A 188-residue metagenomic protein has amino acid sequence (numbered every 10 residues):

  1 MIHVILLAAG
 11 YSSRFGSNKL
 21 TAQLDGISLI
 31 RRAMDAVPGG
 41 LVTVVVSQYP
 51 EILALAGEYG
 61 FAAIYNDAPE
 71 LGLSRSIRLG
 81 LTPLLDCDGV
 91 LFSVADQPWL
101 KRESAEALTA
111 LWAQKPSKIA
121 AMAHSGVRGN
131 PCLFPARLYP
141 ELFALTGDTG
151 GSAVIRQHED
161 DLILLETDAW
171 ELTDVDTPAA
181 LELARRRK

Functional and structural regions predicted by a protein language model:
M1-I2, P140, T146-K188: Conserved alpha/beta core of the MobA/IspD/sugar-nucleotide pyrophosphorylase nucleotidyltransferase superfamily
M1-R128, D160-D168: Nucleotide and nucleotide-moiety/phosphate-recognizing core
Q23, W99, L133, D174-V175: Short aromatic/basic micro-patch
A33, S104, L138, G150-G151: Hydrophobic alpha-helical segments typical of transmembrane helices and their membrane-interface/capping positions
L53, A105, L138-L142, A180-L181: A generic structural signal for short hydrophobic patches within well-formed alpha-helices
G129-P140, P178: Conserved nucleotide-sugar donor-binding and metal-coordinating catalytic region shared by glycosyltransferases
